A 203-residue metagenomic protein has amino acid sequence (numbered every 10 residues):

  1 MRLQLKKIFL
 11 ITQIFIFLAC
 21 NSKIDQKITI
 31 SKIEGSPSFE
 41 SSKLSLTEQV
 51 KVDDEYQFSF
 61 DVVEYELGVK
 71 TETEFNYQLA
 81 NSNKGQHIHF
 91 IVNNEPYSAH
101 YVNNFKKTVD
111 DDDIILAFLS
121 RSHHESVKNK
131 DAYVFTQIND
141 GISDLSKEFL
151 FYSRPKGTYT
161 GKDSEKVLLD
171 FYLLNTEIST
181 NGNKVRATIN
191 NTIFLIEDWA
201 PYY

Functional and structural regions predicted by a protein language model:
I16-A19: C-terminal motif of bacterial Sec signal peptides marking the signal peptidase cleavage site
I24-D53, T136-G161: Short, compositionally biased P/S/T/A/G/V-rich stretches that sit at domain boundaries
Q57-V63, L168-T176: Short edge beta-strand/loop segments characteristic of extracellular beta-sandwich folds
Y65-H87, L174-A187: Solvent-exposed loop/turn segments flanking beta-strands in beta-repeat/beta-sandwich domains
E95-V102, T192-W199: Short beta-strand segments within Ig-like beta-sandwich modules, predominantly Fibronectin type-III
D110-I114: Extracellular Ig-like/FN3 beta-sandwich strand-entry sites
S120-N129, F194: Short acidic/polar inter-strand loop motif in beta-rich domains
